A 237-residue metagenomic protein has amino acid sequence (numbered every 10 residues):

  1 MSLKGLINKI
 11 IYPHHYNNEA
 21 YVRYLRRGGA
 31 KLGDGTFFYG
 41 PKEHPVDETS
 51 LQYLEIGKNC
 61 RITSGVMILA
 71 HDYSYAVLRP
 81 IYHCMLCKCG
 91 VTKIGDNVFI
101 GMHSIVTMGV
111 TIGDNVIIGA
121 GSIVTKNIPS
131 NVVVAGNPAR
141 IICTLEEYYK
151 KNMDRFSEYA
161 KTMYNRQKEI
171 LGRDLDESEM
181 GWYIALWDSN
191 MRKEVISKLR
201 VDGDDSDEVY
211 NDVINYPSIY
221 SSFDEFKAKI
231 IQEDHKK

Functional and structural regions predicted by a protein language model:
M1-G29, D34, A139-K237: Terminal amphipathic alpha-helical/low-complexity segments used for targeting or macromolecular assembly
Y21-R23, A30, F37-T111, P138 (+2 more regions): Flexible, glycine/small-residue-enriched loop-and-beta-strand segment within the central core of proteins
D34, D96, D114-N115, S130: Short acidic capping loops at alpha-helix termini that bridge into adjacent secondary structure
R61, G90, A120-I123, V133: Hydrophobic alpha-helical segments of small multi-pass membrane proteins
F99, I117, V134: Short glycine/serine/threonine-biased micro-segments
M102-I117, S122-K126: Beta-rich strand-turn-strand
K126, A135, I141-I142: HATPase_c (GHKL) ATP-binding subdomain of two-component histidine kinases
S130, A135, E147: Catalytic binding pocket for nucleotide-activated donors in carbohydrate/polymer assembly enzymes
